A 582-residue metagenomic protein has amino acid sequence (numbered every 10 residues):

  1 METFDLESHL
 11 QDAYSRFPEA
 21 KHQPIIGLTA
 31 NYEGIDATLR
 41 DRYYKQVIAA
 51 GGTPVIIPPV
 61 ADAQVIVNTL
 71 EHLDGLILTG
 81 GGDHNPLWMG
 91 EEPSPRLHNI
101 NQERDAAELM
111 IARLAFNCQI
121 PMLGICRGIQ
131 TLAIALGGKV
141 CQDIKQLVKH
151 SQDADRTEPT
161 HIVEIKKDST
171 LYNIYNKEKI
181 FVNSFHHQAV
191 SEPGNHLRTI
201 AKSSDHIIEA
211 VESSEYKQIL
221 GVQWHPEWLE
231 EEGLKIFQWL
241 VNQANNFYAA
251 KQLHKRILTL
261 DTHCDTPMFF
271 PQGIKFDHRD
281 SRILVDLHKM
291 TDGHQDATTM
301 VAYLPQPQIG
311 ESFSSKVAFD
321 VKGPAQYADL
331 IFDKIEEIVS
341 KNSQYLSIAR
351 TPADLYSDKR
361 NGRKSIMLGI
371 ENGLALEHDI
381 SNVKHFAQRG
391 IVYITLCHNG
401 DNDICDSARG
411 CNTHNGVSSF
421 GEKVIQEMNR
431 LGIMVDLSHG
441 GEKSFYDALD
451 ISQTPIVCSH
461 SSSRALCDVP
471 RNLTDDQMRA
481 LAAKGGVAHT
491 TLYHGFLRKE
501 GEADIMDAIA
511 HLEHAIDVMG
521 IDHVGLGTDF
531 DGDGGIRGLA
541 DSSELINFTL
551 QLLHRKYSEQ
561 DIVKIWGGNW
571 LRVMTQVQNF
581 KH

Functional and structural regions predicted by a protein language model:
M1-I125, I134, C141, K145-I174 (+5 more regions): N-terminal beta1-alpha1 cap of cysteine-dependent amidohydrolase-like domains
P24-I25, T53, P121, K139 (+8 more regions): Proline-centered loop/turn at the N-terminus of a beta-strand
G138, A353-L355, D379-V383, D406 (+1 more regions): Distinct, well-ordered alpha-helical segments
S184-Q188, G221-P226, T259-T266, G440 (+1 more regions): Histidine-centered catalytic micro-motifs
Y216, H294-Q295, I391-Y393, L431-I433 (+2 more regions): Glycine-enriched alpha-helix->loop->beta-strand junction motifs that scaffold or abut catalytic
A249-T413, D468-H489, Y493-L526, F530-H582: N-terminal hydrophobic targeting/anchoring segments and the immediately downstream early-domain regions of hydrolases
H414-L431, A448-C458: Alpha-helix-loop-beta-strand connector modules within alpha/beta enzyme cores
